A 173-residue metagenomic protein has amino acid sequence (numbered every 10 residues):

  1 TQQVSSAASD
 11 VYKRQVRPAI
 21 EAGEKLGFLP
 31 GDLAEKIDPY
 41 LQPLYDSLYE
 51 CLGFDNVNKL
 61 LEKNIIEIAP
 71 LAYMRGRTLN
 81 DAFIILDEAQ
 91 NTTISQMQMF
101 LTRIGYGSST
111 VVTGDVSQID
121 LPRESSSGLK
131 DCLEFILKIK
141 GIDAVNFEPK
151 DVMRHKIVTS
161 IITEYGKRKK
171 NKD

Functional and structural regions predicted by a protein language model:
T1-A8, Y12: Single conserved hydrophobic/aromatic residue that forms the stacking wall/gate of nucleotide- or nucleobase-binding
D10-E21: Short beta-strand-centered segment that lines the nucleotide-binding/catalytic pocket of NTP-utilizing
K13, D87, F100, T113 (+1 more regions): Residue-level signature of catalytic and energy-coupling elements of molecular machines, predominantly ATP/GTP-dependent
A19, E24-P30, F83, T92 (+1 more regions): Conserved P-loop NTPase nucleotide-binding/switch module
E24-R75: Inter-Walker segment of RecA-like/P-loop motor cores
A34-L48, F83, I94-M97, G107 (+3 more regions): Amphipathic alpha-helical transducer elements in NTP-driven molecular machines
N64-I85, T92-M99: Conserved RecA-like ASCE ATPase "motif II neighborhood" in helicase/translocase motors
C132-K172: Conserved coupling/interface region of RecA-like P-loop/ASCE motor cores
